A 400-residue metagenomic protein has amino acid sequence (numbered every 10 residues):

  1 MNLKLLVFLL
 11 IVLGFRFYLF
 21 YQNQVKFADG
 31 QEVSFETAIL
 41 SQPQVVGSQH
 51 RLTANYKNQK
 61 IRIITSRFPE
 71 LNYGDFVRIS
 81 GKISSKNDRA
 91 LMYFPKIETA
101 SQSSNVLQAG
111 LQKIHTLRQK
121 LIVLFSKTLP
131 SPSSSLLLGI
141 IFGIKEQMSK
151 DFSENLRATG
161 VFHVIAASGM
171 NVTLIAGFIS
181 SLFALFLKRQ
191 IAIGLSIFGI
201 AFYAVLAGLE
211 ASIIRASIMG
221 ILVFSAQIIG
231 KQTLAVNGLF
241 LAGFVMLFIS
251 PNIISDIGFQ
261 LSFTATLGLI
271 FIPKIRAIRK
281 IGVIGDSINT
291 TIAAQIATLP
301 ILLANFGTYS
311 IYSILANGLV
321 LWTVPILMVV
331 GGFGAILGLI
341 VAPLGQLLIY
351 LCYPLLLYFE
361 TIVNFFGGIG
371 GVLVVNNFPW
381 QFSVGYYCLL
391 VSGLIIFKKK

Functional and structural regions predicted by a protein language model:
N2-L5, L19, V46, H50 (+1 more regions): C-terminal regulatory/interaction regions
N2-V7, V12-F15, F152-I314, N377-K400: Hydrophobic alpha-helical transmembrane segments in multi-pass membrane proteins
V7-H163: Membrane-interface helix/helix-cap signal primarily in integral membrane proteins
F17-Q24, A204, F306, G332 (+2 more regions): Transmembrane helix-loop junctions and nearby membrane-interface residues
T37, G81, I140, S168 (+5 more regions): Divalent metal-coordination and catalytic microenvironments
L107-H115, S135-E146, A207-I213, Q232-G238 (+2 more regions): Hydrophobic alpha-helical transmembrane segments
P130-S134, S149, R189-L195, T323: Membrane-interfacial loop-to-helix junctions in multi-pass transporters
G268-L373: Alpha-helical transmembrane segments of multi-pass integral membrane proteins
